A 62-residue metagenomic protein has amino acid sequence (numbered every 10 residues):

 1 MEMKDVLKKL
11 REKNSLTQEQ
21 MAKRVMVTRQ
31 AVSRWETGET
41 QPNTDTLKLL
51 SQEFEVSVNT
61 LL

Functional and structural regions predicted by a protein language model:
M1-E2: A detector for short, charged/polar N-terminal pre-domain segments
D5-R24: Short basic helix-loop element that most often maps to the first helix and adjoining turn of HTH DNA-binding modules
L7, M21-A22, V32-W35, L61: Conserved hydrophobic/aromatic packing and binding residues within compact polymer-binding modules
K13, E39-P42, E53: Helix-turn-helix/winged-helix DNA-binding modules
M26-Q41: Recognition helix of helix-turn-helix/homeodomain-like DNA-binding domains that insert into the DNA major groove
D45-T60: DNA major-groove recognition helix of helix-turn-helix/homeodomain DNA-binding modules
